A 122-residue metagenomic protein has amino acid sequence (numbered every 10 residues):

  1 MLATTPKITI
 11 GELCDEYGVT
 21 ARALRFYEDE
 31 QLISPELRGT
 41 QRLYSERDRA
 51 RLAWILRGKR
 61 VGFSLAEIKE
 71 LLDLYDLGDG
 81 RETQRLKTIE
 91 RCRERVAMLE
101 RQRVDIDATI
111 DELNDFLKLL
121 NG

Functional and structural regions predicted by a protein language model:
M1-T9, D15, S34, E46-G122: Arg/Lys-rich, alpha-helical DNA-contact motif
I10-G11, R25: Residues within the helices of the helix-turn-helix
A23, L43, E67: Residues in the helix-turn-helix
L24-R25, I55: Short, hydrophobic-biased segments on the C-terminal half of alpha helices that form "recognition helices"
Q31: Glycine-centered, phosphate/nucleic-acid-interacting loop/turn motifs that mediate DNA/RNA or nucleotide
L37-L43: Short, Lys/Arg-rich nucleic-acid/phosphate-binding segment
